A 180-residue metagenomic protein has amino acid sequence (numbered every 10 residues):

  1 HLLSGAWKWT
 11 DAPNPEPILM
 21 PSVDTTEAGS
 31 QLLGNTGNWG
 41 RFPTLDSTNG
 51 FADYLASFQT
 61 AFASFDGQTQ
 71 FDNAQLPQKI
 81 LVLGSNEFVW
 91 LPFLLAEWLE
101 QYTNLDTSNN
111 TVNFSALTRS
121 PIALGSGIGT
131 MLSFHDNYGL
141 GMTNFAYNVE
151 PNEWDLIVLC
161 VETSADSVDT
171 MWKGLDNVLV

Functional and structural regions predicted by a protein language model:
H1-V180: PRPP-associated nucleotide enzymes
